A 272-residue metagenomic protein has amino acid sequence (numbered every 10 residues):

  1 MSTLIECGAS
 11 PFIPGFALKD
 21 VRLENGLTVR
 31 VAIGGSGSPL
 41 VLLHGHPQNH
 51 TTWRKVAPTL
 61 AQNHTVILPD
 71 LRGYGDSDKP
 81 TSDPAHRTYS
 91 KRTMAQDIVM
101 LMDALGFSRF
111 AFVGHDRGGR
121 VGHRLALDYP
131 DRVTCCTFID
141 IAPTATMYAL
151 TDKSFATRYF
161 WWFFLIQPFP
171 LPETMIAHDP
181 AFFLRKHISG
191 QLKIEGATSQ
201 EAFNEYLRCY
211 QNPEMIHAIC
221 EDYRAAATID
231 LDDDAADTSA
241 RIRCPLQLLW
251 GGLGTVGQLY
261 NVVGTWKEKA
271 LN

Functional and structural regions predicted by a protein language model:
S2-D20, N25-V29, S36-P39, T52 (+3 more regions): Flexible "cap/lid" subdomain of the alpha/beta-hydrolase fold that forms the substrate-access gate
G37, G45-Q48: Active-site glycine-rich loops that stabilize anionic/oxyanionic intermediates across multiple enzyme folds
L42-G45, L68: Structural cue for short, hydrophobic secondary-structure segments
T51-L68: Short amphipathic alpha-helix adjacent to the substrate-entry channel of hydrolases
